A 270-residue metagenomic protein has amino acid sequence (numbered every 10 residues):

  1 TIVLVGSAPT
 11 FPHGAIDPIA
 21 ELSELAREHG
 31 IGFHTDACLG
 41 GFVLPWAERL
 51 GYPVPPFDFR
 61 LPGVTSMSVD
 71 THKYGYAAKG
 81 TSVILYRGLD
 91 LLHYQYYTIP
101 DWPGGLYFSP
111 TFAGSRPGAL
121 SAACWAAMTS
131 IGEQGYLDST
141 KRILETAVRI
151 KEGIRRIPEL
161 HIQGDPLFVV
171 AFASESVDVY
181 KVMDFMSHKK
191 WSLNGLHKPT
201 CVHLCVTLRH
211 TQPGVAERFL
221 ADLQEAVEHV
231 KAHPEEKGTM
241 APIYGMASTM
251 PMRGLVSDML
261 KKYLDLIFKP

Functional and structural regions predicted by a protein language model:
I2, S7-F11, H29, H34 (+5 more regions): Active-site C-terminal subdomain of aminotransferase-like
L4, P9, H34-A37, T111 (+2 more regions): A generic structural motif
P9-T10, L39-G41, K73, P199 (+1 more regions): Active-site-proximal loop/turn and secondary-structure-junction residues that shape catalytic pockets, frequently
A15-A47: Catalytic PLP-binding core of fold-type I/II PLP enzymes
I16, A77-G80, H197: Short glycine/proline-enriched turns and hinge-like loops at secondary-structure junctions
S23, R27, R155, S187: Anion (oxyanion) recognition and catalysis
L137-T140, A147, R156, P166-L167 (+1 more regions): Non-catalytic terminal extensions of PLP-dependent enzymes
